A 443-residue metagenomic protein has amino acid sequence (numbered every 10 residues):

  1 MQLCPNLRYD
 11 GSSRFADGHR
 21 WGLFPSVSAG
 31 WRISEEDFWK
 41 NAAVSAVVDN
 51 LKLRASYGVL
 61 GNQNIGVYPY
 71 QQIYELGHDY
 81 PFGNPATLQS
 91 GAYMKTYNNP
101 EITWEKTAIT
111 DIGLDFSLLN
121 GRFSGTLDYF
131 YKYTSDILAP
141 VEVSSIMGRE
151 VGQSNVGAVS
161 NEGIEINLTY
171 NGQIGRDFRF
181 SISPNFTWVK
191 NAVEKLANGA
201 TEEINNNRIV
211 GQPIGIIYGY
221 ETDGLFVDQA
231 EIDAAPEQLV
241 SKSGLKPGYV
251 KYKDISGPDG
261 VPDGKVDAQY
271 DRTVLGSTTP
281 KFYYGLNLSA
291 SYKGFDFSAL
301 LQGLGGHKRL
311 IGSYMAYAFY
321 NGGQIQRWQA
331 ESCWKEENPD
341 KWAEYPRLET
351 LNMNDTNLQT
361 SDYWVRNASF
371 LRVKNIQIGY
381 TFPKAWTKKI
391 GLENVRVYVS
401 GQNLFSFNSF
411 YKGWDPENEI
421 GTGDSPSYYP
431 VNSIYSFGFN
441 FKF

Functional and structural regions predicted by a protein language model:
M1-G219, T356, T360-F443: Extracellular/periplasmic, surface-exposed regions of secreted and cell-surface proteins
S12, L304-R396: Extracytoplasmic gating/loop element in the C-terminal half of outer-membrane beta-barrel translocons and assembly
N64-I65, A230, S298-L300, H307-R309 (+1 more regions): Short helix/loop capping segments that flank catalytic or ligand/cofactor-binding pockets
P69, S154, N171-T278, Q326 (+1 more regions): Conserved small-residue
S183, V193, Y270, P280-G294 (+1 more regions): Conserved SET/PR-domain catalytic core that frames the SAM/AdoMet-binding pocket
L275-I311: Glycine-rich, aromatic-lined ligand/substrate-binding cores of catalytic and carbohydrate-binding domains
